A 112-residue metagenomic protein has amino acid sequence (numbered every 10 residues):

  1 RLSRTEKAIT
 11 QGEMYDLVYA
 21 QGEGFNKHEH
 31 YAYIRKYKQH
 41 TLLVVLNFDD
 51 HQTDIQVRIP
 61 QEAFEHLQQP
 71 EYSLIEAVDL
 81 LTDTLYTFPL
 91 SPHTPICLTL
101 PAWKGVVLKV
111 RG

Functional and structural regions predicted by a protein language model:
R1-G112: Carbohydrate-interacting/catalytic domains
